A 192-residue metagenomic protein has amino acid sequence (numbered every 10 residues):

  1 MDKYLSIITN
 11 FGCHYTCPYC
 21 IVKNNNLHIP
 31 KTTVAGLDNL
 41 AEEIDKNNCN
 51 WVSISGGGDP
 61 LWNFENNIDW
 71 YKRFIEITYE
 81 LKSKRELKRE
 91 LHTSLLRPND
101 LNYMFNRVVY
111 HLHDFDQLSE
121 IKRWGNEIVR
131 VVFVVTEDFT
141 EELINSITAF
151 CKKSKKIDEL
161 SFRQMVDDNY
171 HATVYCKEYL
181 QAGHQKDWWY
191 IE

Functional and structural regions predicted by a protein language model:
M1, C49, F162-E192: Auxiliary Fe-S-binding modules of radical SAM enzymes
M1-G36: Canonical Radical SAM [4Fe-4S] cluster-binding loop centered on the CxxxCxxC motif and its immediate flanking residues
I7, F11, N102, L180-A182: Alpha-helical protein-protein interaction elements
Y19, K23-N26, N145, Y175-A182: Secreted/processed peptides and extracellular or luminal domains of membrane proteins
K23-D158, R163-Q164: Conserved glycine-rich "GG(E/T)P / GGGxP" loop and the immediately following alpha-helix in the radical SAM core
